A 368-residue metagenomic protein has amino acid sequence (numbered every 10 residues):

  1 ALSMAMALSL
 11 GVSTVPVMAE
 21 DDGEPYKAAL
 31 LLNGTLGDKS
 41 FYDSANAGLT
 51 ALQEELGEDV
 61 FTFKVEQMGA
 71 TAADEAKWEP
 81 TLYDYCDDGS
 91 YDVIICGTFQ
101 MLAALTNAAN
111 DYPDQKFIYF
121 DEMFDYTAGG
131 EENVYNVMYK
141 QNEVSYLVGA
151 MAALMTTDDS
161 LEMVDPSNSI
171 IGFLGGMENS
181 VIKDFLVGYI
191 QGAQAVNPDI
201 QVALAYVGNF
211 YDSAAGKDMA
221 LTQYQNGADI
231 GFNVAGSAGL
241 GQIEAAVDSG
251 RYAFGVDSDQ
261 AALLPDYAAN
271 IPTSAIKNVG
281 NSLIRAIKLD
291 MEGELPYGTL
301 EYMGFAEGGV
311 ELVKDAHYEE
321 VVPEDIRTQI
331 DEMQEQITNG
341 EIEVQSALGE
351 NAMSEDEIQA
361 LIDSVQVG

Functional and structural regions predicted by a protein language model:
L2, A7-V17: C-terminal segment of classical bacterial N-terminal signal peptides
A19-G368: A residue-level marker of the well-folded mature domains of exported/periplasmic proteins
